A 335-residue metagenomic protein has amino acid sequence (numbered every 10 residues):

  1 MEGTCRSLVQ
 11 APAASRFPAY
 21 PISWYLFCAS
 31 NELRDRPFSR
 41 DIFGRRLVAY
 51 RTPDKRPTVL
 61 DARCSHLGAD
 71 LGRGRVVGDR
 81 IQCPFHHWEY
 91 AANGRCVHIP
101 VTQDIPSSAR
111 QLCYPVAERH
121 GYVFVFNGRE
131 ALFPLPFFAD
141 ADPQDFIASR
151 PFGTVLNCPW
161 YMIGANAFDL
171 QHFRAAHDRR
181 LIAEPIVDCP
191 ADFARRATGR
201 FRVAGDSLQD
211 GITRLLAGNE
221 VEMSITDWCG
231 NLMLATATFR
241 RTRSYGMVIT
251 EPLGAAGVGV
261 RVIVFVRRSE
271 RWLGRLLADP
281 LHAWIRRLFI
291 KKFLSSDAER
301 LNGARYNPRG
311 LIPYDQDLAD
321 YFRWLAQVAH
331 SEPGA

Functional and structural regions predicted by a protein language model:
M1-A11, H330-A335: Non-catalytic, topology-defining segments of multipass membrane proteins
E2-G3, A11-A14, L26-P143: Rieske [2Fe-2S] iron-sulfur-binding domain
Q10, F17-A19, A29, R75 (+1 more regions): A short, aromatic/hydrophobic, helix- or strand-capping loop or linear motif that either lines the entrance/gate
R16-Y20, R271-L273: Short, positively charged
P21, R110, A117-R119, T242-S244 (+1 more regions): A short, structural micro-pattern
P21-I22, D35, H120, S149-P151 (+1 more regions): Sequence-level motif detector for i,i+2 pairs with an aromatic at +2
S23-E32, R36-D41, V101-L112, A175-R179 (+3 more regions): Short, solvent-exposed secondary-structure boundary motifs
R56, A131-A335: C-terminal catalytic domain of Rieske-type non-heme iron oxygenases
